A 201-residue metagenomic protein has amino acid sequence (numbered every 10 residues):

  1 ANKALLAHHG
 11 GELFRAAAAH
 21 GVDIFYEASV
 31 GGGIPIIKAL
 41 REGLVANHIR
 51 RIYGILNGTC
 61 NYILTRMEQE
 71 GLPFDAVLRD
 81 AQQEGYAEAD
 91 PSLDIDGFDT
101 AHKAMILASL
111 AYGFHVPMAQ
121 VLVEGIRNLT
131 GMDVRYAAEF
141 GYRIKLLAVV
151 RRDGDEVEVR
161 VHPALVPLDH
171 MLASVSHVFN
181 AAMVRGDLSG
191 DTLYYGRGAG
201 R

Functional and structural regions predicted by a protein language model:
N2-E42: Rossmann-fold NAD(P)-binding glycine/threonine-rich loop
A16-G21, N57-I63, A81-Y86, H115: Acidic/polar active-site rim loop that often engages polyanionic ligands
F25, I63, K145-L146, R160 (+2 more regions): Structured core elements
Y26, V30, Y53, M67 (+4 more regions): Hydrophobic alpha-helical scaffolding
I36-I49, C60-L72, H102-V116: Oxidoreductase and adenylate-handling cofactor-binding alpha/beta cores
I49-T59, Y194-G196: NAD(P)-dependent dehydrogenases' Rossmann-like dinucleotide-binding region
A76-S174, F179-A181: Substrate-binding/catalytic subdomain of NAD(P)-dependent oxidoreductase enzymes
S174-R201: C-terminal helical cap and adjacent loop that interface with cofactors, partners, or active-site loops
